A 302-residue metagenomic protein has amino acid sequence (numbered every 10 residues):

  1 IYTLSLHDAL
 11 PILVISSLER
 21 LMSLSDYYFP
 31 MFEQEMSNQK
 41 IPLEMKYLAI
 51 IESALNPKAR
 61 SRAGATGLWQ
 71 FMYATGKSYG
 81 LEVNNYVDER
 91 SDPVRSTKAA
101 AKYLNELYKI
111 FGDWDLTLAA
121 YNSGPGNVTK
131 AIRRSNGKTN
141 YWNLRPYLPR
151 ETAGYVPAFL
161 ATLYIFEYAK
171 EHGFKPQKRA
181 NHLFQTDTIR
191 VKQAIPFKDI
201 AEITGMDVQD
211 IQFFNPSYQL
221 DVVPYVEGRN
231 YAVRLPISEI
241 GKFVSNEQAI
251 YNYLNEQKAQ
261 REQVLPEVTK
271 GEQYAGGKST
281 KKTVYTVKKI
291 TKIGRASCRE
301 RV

Functional and structural regions predicted by a protein language model:
L4-Y27, M31, N38-Q39, V83-Y86 (+2 more regions): Extracytoplasmic and endomembrane cell-envelope/extracellular-matrix remodeling and assembly machinery
P42-I50, T66, W114-A119: Alpha-helical scaffolds flanking conserved acidic
L43-M45, G76-S78, R133: Active-site-adjacent bridging/hinge elements
A59-G80: Short, surface-exposed glycine/acidic/tryptophan-bearing loops
A296-V302: A short, hydrophobic C-terminal helix/tail in secreted or cell-surface proteins
